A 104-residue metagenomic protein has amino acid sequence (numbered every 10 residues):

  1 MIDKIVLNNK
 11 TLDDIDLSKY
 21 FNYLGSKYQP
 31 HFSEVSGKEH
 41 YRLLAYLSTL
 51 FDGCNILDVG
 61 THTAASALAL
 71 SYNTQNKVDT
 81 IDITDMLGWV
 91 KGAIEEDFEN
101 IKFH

Functional and structural regions predicted by a protein language model:
M1-H31: Rossmann-like AdoMet
Q29-H104: S-adenosylmethionine/decaboxylated-SAM
